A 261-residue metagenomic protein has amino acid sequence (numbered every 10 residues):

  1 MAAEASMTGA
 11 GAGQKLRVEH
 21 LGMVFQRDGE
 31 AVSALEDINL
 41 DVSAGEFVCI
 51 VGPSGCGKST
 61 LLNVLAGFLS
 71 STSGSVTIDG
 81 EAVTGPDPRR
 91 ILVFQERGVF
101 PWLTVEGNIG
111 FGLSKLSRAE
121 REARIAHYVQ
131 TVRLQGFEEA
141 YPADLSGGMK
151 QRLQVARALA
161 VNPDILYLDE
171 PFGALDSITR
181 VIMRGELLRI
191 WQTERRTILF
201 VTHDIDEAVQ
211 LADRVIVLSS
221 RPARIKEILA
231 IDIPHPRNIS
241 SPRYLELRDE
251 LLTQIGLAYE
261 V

Functional and structural regions predicted by a protein language model:
V51-P53: The feature captures the beta-strand-to-loop junction immediately N-terminal to the Walker
A66: Helix-to-loop junction immediately C-terminal to a conserved catalytic motif
G74-P86: Conserved ABC transporter NBD signature motif
L103-G110: Short coil-to-helix segment of the ABC ATPase nucleotide-binding domain corresponding to the Q-loop/switch region
A119-F137, R189: Conserved ABC ATPase "signature" region
Y141-L145, M149: Conserved ABC ATPase signature
A160-D164: A short, proline-enriched helix->beta-strand linker immediately N-terminal to the Walker B motif in ABC-type P-loop
